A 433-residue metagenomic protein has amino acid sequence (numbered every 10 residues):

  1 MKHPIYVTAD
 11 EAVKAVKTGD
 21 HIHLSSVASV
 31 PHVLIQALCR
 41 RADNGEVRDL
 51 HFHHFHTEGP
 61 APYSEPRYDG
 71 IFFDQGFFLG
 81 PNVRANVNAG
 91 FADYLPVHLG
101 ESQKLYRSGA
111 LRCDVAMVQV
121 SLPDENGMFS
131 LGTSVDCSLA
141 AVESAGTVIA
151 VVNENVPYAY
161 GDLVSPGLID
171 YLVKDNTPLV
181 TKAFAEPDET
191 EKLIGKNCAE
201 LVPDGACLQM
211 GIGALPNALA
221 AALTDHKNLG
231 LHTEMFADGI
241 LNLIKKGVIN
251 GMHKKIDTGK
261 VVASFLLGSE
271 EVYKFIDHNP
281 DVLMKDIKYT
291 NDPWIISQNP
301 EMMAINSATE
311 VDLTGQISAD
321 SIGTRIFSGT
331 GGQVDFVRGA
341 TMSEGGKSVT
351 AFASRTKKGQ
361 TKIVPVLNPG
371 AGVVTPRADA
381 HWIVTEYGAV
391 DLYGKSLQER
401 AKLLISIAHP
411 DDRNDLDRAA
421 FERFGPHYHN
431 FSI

Functional and structural regions predicted by a protein language model:
M1-I433: Conserved alpha/beta enzyme-core scaffold
